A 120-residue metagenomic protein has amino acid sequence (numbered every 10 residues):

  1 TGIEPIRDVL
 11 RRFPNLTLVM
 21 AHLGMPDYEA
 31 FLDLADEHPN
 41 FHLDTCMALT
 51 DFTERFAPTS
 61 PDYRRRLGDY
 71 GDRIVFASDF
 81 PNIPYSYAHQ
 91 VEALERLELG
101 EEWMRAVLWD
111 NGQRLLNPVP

Functional and structural regions predicted by a protein language model:
T1-V75: Catalytic pocket-lining loop regions of alpha/beta-barrel enzymes, especially the amidohydrolase/enolase/GH5 lineages
H22, L43, D79, M104 (+1 more regions): Conserved, mostly hydrophobic/aromatic
P26, N82-I83: Glycine-/small-residue-rich active-site loops that bind phosphorylated ligands and cofactors
Y70-R73, P84-P120: Mid-to-C-terminal alpha-helical segments outside catalytic/metal-binding sites
